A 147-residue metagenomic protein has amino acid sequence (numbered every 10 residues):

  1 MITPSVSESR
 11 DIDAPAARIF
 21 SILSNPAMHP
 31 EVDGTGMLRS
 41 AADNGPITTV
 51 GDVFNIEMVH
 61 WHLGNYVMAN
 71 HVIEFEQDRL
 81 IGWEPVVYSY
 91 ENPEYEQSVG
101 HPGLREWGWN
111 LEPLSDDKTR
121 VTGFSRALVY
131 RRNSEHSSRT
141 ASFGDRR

Functional and structural regions predicted by a protein language model:
M1-G45, T49-V50: Hydrophobic ligand-binding cavity/cleft-lining segments
T3-D11, A16-A17, V53, V67 (+3 more regions): Intrinsic-disorder/low-complexity, polar/charged segments enriched in Ser/Thr/Lys/Arg/Asp/Glu/Gln
D11-D13, E57-V59, V86, E112-L114 (+1 more regions): Solvent-exposed residues in well-ordered beta-strands and their adjoining turns, especially edge/terminal strands
R18-L23, H29, F54, V72 (+3 more regions): Hydrophobic pocket/interface hotspot
S40, Y90-E91, Y130-R131: Generic structural signal for helix capping and beta-alpha/helix-loop junctions
H60-R120: Hydrophobic-ligand binding "helix-grip"
G103, R120-T122, R126-R147: A conserved amphipathic terminal alpha-helix motif
